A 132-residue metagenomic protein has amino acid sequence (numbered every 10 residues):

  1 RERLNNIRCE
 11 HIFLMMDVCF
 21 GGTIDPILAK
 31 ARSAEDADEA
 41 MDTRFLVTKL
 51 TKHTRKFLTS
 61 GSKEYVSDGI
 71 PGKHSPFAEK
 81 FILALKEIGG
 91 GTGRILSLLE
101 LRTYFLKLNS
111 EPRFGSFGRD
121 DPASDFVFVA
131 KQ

Functional and structural regions predicted by a protein language model:
R1-Q132: Cysteine endopeptidase catalytic domains of the caspase/legumain-like
